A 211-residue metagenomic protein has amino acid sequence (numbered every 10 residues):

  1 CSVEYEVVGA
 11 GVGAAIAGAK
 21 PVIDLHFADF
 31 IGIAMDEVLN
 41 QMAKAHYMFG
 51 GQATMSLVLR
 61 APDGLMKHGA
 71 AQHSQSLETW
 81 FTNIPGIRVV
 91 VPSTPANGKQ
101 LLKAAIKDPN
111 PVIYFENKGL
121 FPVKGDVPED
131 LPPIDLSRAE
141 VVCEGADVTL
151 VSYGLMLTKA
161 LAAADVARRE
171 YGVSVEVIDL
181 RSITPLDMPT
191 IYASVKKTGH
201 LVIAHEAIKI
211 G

Functional and structural regions predicted by a protein language model:
C1, I23, L59-A61, V89-S93 (+3 more regions): General beta-strand structural signal in soluble alpha/beta enzymes
C1-Q52: Thiamine diphosphate
V3-V8, P95-G98, R181-D187: Short acidic loop-to-helix transition motifs that present clustered carboxylates
V12, I33-D36, H68-S74, L101-K103 (+2 more regions): Short acidic, glycine/serine/threonine-rich loops at helix termini
I16-V22, M35, G51-L57, L77 (+5 more regions): Short coil/turn connectors at secondary-structure junctions
M48-D108: Conserved thiamine diphosphate
Q52-V58, M66-H68, K118-G211: Thiamine diphosphate
